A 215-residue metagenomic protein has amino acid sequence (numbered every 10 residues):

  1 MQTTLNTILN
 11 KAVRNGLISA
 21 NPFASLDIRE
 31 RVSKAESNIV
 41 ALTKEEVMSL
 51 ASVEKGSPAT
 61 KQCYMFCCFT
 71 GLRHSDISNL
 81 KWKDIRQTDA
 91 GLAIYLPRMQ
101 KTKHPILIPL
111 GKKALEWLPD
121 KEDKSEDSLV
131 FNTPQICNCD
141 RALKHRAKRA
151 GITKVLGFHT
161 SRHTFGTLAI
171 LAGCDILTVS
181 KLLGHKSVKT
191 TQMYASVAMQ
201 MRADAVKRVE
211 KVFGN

Functional and structural regions predicted by a protein language model:
M1, R14-H74, S78: Basic, Lys/Arg- and aromatic-enriched nucleic-acid-binding interface segment
M1-K11, L26, L110: Non-catalytic DNA-binding core/recognition domains of DNA-processing enzymes
S25-R31, E46, T70, N79-P119: Conserved tyrosine-mediated DNA breakage-rejoining catalytic core shared by Y-recombinases
A41, R98-K103, I136, L183-R208: Catalytic-site neighborhood detector that most strongly recognizes the C-terminal catalytic loop/helix of tyrosine
S49, I106-P109, E116, D120 (+2 more regions): DNA/chromatin major-groove-contacting recognition/catalytic segments
M65, F69-D76, H145, R162-K186 (+1 more regions): C-terminal catalytic core of tyrosine-transesterase DNA break-rejoin enzymes
P109-T153: Active-site/catalytic core of tyrosine-dependent DNA strand-transfer enzymes
P134-C137, T153-G173: Short basic/aromatic active-site micro-motif
